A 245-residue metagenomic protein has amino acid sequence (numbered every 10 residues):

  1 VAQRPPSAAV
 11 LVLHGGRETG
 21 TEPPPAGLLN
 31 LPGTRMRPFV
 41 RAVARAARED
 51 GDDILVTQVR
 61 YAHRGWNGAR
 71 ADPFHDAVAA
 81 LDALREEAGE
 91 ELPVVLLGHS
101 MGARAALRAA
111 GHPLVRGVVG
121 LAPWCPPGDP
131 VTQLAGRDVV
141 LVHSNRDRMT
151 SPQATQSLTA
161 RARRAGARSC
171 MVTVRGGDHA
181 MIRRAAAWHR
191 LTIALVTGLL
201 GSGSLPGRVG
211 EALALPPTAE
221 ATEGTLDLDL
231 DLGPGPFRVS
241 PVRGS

Functional and structural regions predicted by a protein language model:
V1-G51: Short, surface-exposed "cap/lid" segments of acyl-processing enzymes
P25, S151-R161: Short alpha-helix in the alpha/beta-hydrolase fold that links the catalytic acid
N67-E87: Alpha/beta-hydrolase active-site loop
L96-G98, L121, V142: Short beta-strand immediately N-terminal to the catalytic nucleophile in serine-hydrolase-like folds
L97-G102, A106: Gly/Ala-rich beta-loop-alpha elbow adjacent to hydrolase catalytic centers
L114-C125: A conserved short beta-strand
L134-A135, V140-D147: Short beta-strand/loop motif that positions the catalytic acidic residue of the alpha/beta-hydrolase fold
R168-S245: C-terminal catalytic histidine-bearing segment of alpha/beta-hydrolase fold enzymes
